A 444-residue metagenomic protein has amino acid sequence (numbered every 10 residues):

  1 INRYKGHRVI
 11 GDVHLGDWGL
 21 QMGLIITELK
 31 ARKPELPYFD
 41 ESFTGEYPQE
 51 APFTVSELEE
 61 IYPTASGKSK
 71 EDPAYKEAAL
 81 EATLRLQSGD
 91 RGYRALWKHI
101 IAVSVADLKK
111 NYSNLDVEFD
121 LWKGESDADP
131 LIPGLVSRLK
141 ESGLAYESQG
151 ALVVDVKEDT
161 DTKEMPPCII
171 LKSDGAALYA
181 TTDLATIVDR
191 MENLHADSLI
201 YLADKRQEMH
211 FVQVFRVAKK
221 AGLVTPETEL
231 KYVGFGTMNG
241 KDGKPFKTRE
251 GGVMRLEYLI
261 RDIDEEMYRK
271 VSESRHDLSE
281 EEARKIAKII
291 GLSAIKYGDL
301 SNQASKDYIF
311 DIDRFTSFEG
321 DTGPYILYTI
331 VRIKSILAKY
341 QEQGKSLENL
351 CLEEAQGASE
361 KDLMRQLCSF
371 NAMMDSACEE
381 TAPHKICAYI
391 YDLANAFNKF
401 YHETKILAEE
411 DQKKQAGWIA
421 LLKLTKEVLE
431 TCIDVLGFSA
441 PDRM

Functional and structural regions predicted by a protein language model:
I1-M444: NTP-dependent nucleotidyl-transfer catalytic core
